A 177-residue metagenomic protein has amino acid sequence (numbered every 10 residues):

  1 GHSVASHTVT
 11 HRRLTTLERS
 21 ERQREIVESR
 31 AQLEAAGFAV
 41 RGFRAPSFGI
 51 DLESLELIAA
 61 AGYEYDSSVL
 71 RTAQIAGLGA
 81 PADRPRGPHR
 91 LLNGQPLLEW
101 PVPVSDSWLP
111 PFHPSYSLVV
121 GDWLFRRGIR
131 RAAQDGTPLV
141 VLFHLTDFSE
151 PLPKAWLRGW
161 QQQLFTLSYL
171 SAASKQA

Functional and structural regions predicted by a protein language model:
G1-G42, S47-P101, S105-S107, D122-A177: Catalytic alpha-helical scaffold of carbohydrate-active enzymes acting on polysaccharides/glycoconjugates
P110-L124: Binuclear metal-dependent hydrolase catalytic cores centered on His/Asp/Glu-rich metal-binding motifs
